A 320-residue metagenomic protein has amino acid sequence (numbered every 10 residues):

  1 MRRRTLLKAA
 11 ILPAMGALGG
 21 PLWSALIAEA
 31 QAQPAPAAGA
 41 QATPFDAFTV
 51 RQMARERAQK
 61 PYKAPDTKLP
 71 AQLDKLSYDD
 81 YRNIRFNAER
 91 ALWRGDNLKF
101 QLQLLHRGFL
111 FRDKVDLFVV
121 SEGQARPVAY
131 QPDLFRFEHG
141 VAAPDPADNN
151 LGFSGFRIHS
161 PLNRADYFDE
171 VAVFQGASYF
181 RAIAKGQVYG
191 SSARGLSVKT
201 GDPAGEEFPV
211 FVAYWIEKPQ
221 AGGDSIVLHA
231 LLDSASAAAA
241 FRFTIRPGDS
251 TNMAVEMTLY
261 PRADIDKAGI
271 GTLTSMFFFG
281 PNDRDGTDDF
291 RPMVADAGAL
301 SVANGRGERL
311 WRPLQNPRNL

Functional and structural regions predicted by a protein language model:
M1, P21-D66: C-terminal segment of N-terminal export signals and the immediately downstream linker at the start of the mature
T5-E29: N-terminal export signals
Y62-T200: Solvent-exposed N-terminal domain segments of exported/luminal and surface proteins
Y78, R112-K114, F153, F211 (+5 more regions): Extracellular structured ligand-interaction cores
D79, N149, V173, S178 (+3 more regions): A contiguous, surface-exposed recognition patch within enzymatic or periplasmic domains that forms
F135-P146, D249-V255, F278-P281: Short, surface-exposed linear segments at secondary-structure transitions and domain or protein termini
G190-R246: Extended, loop-rich substrate-binding clefts of extracytoplasmic carbohydrate-active enzymes
A230-M276: Acidic, contiguous internal or C-terminal segments within carbohydrate-active enzymes that form a structured patch used
